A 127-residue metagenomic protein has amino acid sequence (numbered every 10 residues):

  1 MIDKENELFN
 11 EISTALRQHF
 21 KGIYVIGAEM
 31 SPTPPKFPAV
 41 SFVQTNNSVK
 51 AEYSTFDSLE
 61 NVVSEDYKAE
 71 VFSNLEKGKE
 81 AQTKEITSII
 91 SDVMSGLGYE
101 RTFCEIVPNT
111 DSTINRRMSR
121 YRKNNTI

Functional and structural regions predicted by a protein language model:
M1-D3, E60-N61, F103, I127: Compositionally biased, intrinsically disordered low-complexity segments enriched in polar/Pro/Gly and often Gln
M1-S54: Small/polar-rich, solvent-exposed N-terminal microdomains that initiate assembly or binding
P35-F37, V62-D66, I89: Short connector loops at helix/strand junctions that flank enzyme active sites, especially segments positioning acidic
N47-S48, N74-E76: Short Gly/Pro-enriched loop/turn and capping motifs at secondary-structure junctions
S54-E60: Vicinal oxygen chelate
N61-L75, N115-N125: Oligomerization/assembly interface segments of phage tail-like spikes and tubes
E76-E85: Short, conserved charged micro-motifs
S88-I127: Acidic-leaning, charged glycine-interspersed low-complexity segments
